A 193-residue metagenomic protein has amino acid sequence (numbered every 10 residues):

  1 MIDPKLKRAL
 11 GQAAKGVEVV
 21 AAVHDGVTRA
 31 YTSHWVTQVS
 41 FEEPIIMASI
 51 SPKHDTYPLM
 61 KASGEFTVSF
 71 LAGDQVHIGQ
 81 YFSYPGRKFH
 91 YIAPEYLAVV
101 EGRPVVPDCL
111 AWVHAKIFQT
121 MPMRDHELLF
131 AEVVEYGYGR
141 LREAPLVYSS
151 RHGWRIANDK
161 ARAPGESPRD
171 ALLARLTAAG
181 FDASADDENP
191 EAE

Functional and structural regions predicted by a protein language model:
M1-E193: Basic, polyanion-binding surface patches
